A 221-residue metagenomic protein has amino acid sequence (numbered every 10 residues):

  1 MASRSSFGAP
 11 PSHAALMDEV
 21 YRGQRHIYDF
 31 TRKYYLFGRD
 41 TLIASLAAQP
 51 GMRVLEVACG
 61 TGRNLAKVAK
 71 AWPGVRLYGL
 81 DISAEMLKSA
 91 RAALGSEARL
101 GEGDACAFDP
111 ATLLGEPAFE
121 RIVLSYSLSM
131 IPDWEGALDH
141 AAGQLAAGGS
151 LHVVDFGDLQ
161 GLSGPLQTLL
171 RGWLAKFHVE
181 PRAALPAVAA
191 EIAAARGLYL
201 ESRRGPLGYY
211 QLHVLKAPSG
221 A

Functional and structural regions predicted by a protein language model:
A2-A47, R63-K67, Q167-G172: Conserved class I S-adenosyl-L-methionine
G8, V153-Y209: C-terminal alpha-helical "lid/dimerization" subdomain adjacent to the S-adenosyl-L-methionine
R53, G148-S150: Short glycine-centered segments of the SAM/dcSAM-binding site in methyltransferase folds
L55-V57, T61-F108: Class I SAM-dependent methyltransferase SAM/SAH-binding core
P110-R121: A short acidic, Gly/Pro-enriched loop at the edge of an enzyme's catalytic core that lines a small-molecule cofactor
E120-D133: A short SAM/SAH-binding and catalytic strip from SAM-dependent methyltransferases
E135-A147: A short glycine-rich, Lys/Arg-flanked "PGG" loop and its adjoining helix->strand segment in the class I
H213-A221: C-terminal lobe and adjacent flexible extensions of AdoMet/dcAdoMet transferase-like proteins
